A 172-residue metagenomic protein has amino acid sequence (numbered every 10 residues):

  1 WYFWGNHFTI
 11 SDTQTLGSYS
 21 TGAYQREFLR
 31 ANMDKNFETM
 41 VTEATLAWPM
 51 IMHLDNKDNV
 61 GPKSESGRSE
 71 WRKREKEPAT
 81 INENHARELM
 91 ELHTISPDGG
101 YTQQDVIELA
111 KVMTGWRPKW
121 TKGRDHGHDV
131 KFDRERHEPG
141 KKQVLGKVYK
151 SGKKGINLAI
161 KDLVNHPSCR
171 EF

Functional and structural regions predicted by a protein language model:
W1, G5-Q14, T21-F28: Peptidoglycan glycan-strand catalytic modules in the bacterial/periplasmic cell-wall system
S18-F172: Active-site substrate-binding loop specific to GH73 endo-beta-N-acetylglucosaminidase modules in bacterial autolysins
